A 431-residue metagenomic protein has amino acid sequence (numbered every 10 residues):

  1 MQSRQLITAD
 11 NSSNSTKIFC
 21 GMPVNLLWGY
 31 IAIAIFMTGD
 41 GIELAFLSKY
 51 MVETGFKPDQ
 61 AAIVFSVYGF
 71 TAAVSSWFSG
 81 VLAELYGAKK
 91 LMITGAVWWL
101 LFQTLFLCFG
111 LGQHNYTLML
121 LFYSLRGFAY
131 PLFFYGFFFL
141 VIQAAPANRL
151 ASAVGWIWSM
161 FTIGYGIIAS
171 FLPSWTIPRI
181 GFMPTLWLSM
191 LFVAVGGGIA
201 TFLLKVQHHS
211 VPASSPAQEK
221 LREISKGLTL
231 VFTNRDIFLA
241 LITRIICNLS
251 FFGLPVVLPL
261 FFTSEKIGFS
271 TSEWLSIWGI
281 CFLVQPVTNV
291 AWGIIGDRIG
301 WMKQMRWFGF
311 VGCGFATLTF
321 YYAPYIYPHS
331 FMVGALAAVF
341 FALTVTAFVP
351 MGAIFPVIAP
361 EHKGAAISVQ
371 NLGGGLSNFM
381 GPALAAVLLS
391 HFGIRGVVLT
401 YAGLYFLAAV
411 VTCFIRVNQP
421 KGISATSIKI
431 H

Functional and structural regions predicted by a protein language model:
L6-P23, Q207-L241, I430-H431: Juxtamembrane intracellular "pre-TM" segments in multi-pass secondary transporters
A45-D59, V256-E273: Short amphipathic helix-loop junctions that connect adjacent transmembrane helices in Major Facilitator Superfamily/SLC
G69-W77, G166-I167, F282-V290, N378-F379: Residue-level signature of mid-helix packing/kink "hotspots" within the transmembrane helices of 12-pass Major
S76-G87, N289-W301, L389: Helix-to-loop junctions at the C-terminal end of transmembrane segments in multipass secondary transporters
L85-A96, R298-V311: Cytoplasmic membrane-interface "Motif A"-like loop-to-helix N-cap segments of 12-TM Major Facilitator Superfamily
V97-Q113, V311-Y327: C-terminal ends and interior cores of transmembrane alpha-helices in multi-pass membrane transporters/permeases
F122-F161: Cytoplasmic helix-loop-helix junction between adjacent transmembrane helices in 12-TM secondary transporters
H362-H391: A late C-terminal transmembrane helix in Major Facilitator Superfamily
